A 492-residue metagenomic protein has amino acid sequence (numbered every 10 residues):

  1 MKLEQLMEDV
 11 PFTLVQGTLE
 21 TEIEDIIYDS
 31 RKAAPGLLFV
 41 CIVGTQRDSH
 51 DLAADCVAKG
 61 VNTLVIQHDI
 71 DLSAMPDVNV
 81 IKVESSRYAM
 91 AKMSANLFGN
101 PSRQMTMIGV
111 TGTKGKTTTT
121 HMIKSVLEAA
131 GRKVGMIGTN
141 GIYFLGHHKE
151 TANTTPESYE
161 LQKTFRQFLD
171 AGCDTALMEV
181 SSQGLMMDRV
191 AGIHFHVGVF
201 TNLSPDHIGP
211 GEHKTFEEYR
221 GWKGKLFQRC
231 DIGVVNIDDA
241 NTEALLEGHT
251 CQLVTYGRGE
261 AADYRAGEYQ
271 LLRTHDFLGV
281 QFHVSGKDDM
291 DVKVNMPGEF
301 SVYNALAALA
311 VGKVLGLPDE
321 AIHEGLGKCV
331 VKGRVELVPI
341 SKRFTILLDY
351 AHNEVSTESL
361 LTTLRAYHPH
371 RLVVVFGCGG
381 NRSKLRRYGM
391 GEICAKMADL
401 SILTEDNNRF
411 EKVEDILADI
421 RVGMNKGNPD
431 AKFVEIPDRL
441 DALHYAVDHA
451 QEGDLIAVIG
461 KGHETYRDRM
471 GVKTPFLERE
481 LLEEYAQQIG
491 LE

Functional and structural regions predicted by a protein language model:
M1-K92, A262, Y269, K293 (+4 more regions): N-terminal leader/targeting and accessory segments in enzymes
M1-L14, P35-L38, T250, K287 (+4 more regions): ATP-dependent carboxylate-amine ligase
D9, D71-P76, A171, H196-I346 (+1 more regions): Acidic, Mg2+-coordinating active-site environments of NTP-dependent enzymes
V10, A89-G233, I237, N241-H249 (+3 more regions): Phosphate-binding loop of NTP-binding sites
I23, P35-G36, V61, D77-V78 (+6 more regions): Short, well-ordered alpha-helix to beta-strand connector turns
G44-Q46, S182-Q183, S204-H207, D239-A240 (+3 more regions): Short glycine-rich anion-binding loops that position phosphate/pyrophosphate groups of nucleotides and phosphorylated
N62-H68, G233-I237, V375-F376, D399-D406: Short internal beta-strands
M136, M178, G198, V235 (+4 more regions): Structural beta-sheet core signal
